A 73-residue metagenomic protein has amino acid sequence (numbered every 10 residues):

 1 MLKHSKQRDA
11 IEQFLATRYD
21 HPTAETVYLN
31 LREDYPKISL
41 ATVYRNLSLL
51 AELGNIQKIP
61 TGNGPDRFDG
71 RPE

Functional and structural regions predicted by a protein language model:
M1-Q13: Short alpha-helical segments that sit at the start of domains
T17-T26: Short capping segments at the starts of secondary-structure elements
T26-P36: DNA-recognition alpha helix
S39-L40: Short coil turns linking two alpha-helices in DNA-binding domains
V43-L53: Basic amphipathic alpha-helical segments that dock to polyanions
L53-E73: Non-DNA-binding regulatory cores of transcription-related proteins, predominantly C-terminal effector-binding
